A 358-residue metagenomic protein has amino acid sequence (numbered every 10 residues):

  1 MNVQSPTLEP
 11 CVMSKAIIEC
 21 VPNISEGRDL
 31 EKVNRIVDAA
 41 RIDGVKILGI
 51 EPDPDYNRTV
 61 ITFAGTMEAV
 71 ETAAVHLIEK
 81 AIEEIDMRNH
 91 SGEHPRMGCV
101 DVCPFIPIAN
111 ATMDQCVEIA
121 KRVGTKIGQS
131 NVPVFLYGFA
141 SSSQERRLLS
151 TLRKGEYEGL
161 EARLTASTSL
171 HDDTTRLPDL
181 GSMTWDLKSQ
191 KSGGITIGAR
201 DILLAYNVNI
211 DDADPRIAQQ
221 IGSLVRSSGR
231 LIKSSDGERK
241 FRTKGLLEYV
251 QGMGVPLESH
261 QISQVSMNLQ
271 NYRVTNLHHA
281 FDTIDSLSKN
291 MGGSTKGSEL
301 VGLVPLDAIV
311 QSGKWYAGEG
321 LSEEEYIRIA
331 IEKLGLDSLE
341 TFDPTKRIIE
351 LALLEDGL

Functional and structural regions predicted by a protein language model:
M1-N2, R122: Juxtamembrane helix-loop transition sites at the ends of transmembrane segments in multi-pass membrane proteins
N2-Q4, I18: A subset of signal/propeptide-processing and intrinsically disordered low-complexity segments in secreted/extracellular
V3, E9-V12: Acidic, Ala/Val/Gly-enriched low-complexity intrinsically disordered segments
V12-L358: Long, contiguous binding/interaction regions
